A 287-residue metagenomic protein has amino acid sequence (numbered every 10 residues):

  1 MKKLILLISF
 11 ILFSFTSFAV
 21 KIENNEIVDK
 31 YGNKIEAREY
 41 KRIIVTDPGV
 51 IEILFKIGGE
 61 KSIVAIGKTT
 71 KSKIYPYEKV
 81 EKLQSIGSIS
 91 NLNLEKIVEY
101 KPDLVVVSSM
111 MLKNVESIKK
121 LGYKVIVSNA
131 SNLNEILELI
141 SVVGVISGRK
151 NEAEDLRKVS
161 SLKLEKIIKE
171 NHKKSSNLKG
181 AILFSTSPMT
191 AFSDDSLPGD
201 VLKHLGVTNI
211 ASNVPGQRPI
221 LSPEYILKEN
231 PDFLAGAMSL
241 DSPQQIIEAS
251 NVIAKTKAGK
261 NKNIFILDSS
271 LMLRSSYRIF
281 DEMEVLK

Functional and structural regions predicted by a protein language model:
L4-F13: Sec-dependent N-terminal signal peptides
F15-I51, K150-A181: Bacterial Sec-exported substrate-binding components of ABC uptake systems
K30, Q84-E95, V214-P223: Short helix-initiation/N-cap motifs at beta->coil->alpha
V45-Y100, L104-M110, I210: A short, structured surface patch at a secondary-structure boundary
T70-S72, T190-R218: Alpha-helical, coiled-coil/dimerization segments enriched in small aliphatic residues
N93-V107, Y123, S222-G236: Proline-aspartate-enriched helix->loop->beta-strand connector
N129-V142, A181-L197: Extracytoplasmic ligand-binding site segments that recognize negatively charged/polar headgroups
L137-V145, E152-V159, E165-N171, F233 (+1 more regions): Structured C-terminal subdomain patch of bacterial secreted/periplasmic proteins
